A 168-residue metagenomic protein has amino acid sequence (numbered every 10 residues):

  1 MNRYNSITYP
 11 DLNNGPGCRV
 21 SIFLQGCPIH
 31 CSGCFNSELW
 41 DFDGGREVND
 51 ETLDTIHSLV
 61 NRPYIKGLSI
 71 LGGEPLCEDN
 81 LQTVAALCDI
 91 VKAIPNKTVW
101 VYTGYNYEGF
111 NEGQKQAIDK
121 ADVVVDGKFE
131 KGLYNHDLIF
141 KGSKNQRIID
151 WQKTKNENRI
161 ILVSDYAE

Functional and structural regions predicted by a protein language model:
M1-F23, P28, N36-F42, I160 (+1 more regions): N-terminal [4Fe-4S]-dependent radical SAM core
N2-Y4, C18, N36-V101, Y107-Q114: Conserved Radical SAM active-site core
C31: Short cysteine-rich clusters marking metal-coordination/redox-active sites
N61-I70, A93-T98, V125-K131, K155-E168: Conserved C-terminal portion of the radical SAM core fold that forms the substrate/S-adenosylmethionine-binding
E78-V84, C88, Y134-E168: P-loop/Walker A phosphate-binding loop and immediately adjacent motor/lid segment at beta-alpha junctions
D122: Receiver (REC) domain switch/active-site residues of two-component response regulators
